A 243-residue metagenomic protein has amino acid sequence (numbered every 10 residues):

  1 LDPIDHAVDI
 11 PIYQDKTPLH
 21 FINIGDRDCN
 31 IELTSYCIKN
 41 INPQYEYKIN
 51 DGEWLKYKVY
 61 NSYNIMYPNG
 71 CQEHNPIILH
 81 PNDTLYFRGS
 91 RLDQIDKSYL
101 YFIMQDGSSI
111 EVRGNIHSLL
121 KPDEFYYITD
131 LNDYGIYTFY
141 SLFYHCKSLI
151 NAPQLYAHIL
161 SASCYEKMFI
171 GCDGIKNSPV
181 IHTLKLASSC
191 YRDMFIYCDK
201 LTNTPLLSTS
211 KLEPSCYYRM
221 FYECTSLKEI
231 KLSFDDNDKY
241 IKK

Functional and structural regions predicted by a protein language model:
L1, D9-I10, Q14, L19-F21 (+6 more regions): Structural signature of tandem-repeat unit edges
K16-N40, T84, D123-D130: A short beta-strand element within beta-rich, extracytoplasmic domains of secreted/secretory-pathway proteins
N23, L33-N40, G89-R91, Y156 (+2 more regions): Non-cytosolic beta-sheet module surface loops
C29-I31, N75-L92: Noncatalytic modules at the cell exterior or secretory-pathway interfaces, chiefly beta-strand-rich lectin/adhesion
N42-K56: Short beta-strand segments and strand-loop junctions that repeat across beta-rich extracellular domains
G52-P68: Solvent-exposed serine/threonine-rich low-complexity stretches and specific carbohydrate-binding patches
Y140, E166, R192-D193, Y218-R219: Register-specific detector for alpha-helical tandem repeat solenoids, activating on a conserved position within each
